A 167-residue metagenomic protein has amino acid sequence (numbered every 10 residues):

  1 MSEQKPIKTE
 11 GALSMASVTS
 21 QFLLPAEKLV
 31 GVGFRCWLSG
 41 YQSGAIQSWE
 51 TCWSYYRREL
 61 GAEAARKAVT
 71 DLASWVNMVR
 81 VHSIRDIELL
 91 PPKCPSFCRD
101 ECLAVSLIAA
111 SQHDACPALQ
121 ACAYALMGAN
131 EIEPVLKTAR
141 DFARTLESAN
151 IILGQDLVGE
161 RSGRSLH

Functional and structural regions predicted by a protein language model:
M1-V105, A109-H167: Polar/charged low-complexity regulatory segments
